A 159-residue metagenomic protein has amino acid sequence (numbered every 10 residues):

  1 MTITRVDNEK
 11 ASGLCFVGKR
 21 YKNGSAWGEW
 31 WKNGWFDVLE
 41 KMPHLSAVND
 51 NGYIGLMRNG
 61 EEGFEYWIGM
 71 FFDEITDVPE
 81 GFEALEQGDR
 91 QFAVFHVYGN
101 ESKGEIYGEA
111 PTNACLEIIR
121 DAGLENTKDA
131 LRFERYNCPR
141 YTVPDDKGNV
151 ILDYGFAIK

Functional and structural regions predicted by a protein language model:
M1-K159: A solvent-exposed interaction/effector surface
